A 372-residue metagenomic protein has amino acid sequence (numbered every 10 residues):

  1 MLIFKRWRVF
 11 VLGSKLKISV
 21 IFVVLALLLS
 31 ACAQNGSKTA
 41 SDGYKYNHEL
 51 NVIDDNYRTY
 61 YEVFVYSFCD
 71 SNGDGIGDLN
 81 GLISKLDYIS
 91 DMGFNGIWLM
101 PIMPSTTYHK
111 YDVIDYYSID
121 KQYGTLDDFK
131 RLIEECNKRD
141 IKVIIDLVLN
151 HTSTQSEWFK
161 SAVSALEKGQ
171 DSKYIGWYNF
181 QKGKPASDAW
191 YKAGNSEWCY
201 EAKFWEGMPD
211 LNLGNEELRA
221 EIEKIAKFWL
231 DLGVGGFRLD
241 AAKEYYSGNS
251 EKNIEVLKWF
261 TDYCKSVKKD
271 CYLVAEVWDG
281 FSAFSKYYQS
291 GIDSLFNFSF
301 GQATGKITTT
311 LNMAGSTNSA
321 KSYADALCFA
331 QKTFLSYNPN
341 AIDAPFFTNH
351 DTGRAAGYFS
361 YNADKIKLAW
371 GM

Functional and structural regions predicted by a protein language model:
K15-N35: Sec-dependent N-terminal signal peptides of Gram-positive bacterial secreted proteins and lipoproteins
C32-E223, D231, R238, A242-F298: Acidic/aromatic-lined carbohydrate-recognition and catalytic surfaces of CAZymes acting on diverse glycans
L86, A369-M372: Structural preference for long, well-ordered alpha-helical segments in enzyme cores
S90, L230-D231, F334-P339: Acidic (Asp/Glu)-rich catalytic clusters
P185, D262-G357, G371: Glycan-recognition surfaces
A242-Y246, A355-D364, W370: Active-site rim elements
